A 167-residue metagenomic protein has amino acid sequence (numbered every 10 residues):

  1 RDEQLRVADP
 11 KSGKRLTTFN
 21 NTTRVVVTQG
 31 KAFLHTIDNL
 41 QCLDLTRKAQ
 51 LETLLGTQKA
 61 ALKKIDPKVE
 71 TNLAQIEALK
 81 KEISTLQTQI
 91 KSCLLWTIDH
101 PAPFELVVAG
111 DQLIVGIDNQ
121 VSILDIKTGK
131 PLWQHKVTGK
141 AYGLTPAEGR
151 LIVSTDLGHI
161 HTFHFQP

Functional and structural regions predicted by a protein language model:
R1-P167: Extracytoplasmic/lumenal domain signature
